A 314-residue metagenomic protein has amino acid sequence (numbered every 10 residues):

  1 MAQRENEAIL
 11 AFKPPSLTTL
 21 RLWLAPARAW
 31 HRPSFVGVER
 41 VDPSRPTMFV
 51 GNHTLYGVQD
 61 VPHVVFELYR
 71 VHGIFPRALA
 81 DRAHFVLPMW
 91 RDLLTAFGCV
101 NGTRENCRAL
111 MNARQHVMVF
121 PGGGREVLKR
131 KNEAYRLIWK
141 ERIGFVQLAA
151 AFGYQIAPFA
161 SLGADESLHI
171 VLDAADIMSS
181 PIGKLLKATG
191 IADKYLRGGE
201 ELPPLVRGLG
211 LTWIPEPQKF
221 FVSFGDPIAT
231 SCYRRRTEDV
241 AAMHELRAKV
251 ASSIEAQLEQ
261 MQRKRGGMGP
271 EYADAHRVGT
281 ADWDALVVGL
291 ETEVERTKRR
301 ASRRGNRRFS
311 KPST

Functional and structural regions predicted by a protein language model:
M1-E67, V71-N106, A174, R263-T314: Membrane-anchoring hydrophobic helices of lipid-metabolizing enzymes
M1-T18, A109-T314: Non-catalytic C-terminal accessory region of glycerolipid acyltransferases and related lyso-lipid remodeling enzymes
